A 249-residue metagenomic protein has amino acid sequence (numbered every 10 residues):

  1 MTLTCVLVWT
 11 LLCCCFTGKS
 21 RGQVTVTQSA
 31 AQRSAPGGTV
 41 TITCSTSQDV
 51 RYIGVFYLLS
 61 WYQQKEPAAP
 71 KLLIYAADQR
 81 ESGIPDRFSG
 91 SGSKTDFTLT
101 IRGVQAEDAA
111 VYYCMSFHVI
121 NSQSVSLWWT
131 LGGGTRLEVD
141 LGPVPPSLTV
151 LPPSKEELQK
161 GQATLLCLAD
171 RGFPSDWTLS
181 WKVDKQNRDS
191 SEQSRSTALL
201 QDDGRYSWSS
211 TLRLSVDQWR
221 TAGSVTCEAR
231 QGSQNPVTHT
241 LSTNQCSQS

Functional and structural regions predicted by a protein language model:
M1-S249: Terminal anchoring/processing modules of extracellular glycoproteins
